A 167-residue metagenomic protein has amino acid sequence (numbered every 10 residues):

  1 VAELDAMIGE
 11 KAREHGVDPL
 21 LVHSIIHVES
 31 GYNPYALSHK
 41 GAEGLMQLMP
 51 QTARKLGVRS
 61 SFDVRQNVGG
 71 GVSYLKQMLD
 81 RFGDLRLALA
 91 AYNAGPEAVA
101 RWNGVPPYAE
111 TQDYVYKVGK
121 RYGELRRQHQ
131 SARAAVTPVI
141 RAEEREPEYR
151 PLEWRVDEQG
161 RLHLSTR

Functional and structural regions predicted by a protein language model:
V1-E146, E153: Catalytic glycan-binding domains that act on GlcNAc-containing polysaccharides
R141-R167: Short, cationic interaction patches enriched in Lys/Arg with P/S/T/G and frequent prolines that mark the mature domain
